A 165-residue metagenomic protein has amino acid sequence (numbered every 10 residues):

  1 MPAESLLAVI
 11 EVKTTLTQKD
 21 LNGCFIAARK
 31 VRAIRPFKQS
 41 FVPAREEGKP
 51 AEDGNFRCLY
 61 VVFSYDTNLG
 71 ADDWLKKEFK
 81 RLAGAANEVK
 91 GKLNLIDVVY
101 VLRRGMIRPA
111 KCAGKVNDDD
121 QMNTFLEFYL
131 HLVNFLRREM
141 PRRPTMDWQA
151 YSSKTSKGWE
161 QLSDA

Functional and structural regions predicted by a protein language model:
M1-A165: Intrinsically disordered, low-complexity Ser/Thr/Pro/Gly-rich regulatory segments
